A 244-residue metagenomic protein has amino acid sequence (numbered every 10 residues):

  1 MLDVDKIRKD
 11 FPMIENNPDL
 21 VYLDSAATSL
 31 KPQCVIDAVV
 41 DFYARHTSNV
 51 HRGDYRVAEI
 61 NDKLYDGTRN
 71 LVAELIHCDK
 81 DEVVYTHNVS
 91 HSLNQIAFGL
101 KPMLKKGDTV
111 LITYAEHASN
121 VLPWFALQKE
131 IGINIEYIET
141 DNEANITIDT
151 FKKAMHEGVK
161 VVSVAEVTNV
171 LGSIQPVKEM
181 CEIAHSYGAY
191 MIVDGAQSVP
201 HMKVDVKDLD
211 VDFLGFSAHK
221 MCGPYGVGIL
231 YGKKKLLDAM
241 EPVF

Functional and structural regions predicted by a protein language model:
M1-F244: Pyridoxal 5′-phosphate
